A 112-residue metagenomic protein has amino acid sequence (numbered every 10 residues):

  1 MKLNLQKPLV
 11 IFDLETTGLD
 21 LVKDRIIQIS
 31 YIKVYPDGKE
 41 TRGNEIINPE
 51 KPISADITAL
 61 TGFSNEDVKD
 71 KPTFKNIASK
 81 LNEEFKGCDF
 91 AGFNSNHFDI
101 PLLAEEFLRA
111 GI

Functional and structural regions predicted by a protein language model:
M1-I112: Conserved non-catalytic scaffold segment of RNase H-like nuclease domains
